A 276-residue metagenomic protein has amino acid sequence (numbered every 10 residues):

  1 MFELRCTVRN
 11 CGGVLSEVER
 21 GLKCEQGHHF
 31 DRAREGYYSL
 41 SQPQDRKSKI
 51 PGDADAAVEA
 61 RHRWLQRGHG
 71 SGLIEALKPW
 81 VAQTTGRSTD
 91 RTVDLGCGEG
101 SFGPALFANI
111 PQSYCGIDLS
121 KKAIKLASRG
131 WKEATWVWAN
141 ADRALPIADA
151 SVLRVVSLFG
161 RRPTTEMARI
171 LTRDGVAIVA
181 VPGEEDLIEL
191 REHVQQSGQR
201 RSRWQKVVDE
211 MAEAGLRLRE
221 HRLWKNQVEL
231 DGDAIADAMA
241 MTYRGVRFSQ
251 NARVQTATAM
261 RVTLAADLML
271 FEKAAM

Functional and structural regions predicted by a protein language model:
M1-I50: N-terminal auxiliary segments of SAM/dcSAM-dependent transferases
K47, G52-L73: Class I SAM-dependent methyltransferase Rossmann-like catalytic core, especially the SAM/SAH-binding loop
R67-S88: Conserved alpha-helix/loop element of class I SAM-dependent methyltransferases that forms part of the SAM/SAH-binding
R91-D94, G98-A144: Class I SAM-dependent methyltransferase SAM/SAH-binding core
R143-R154: A short acidic, Gly/Pro-enriched loop at the edge of an enzyme's catalytic core that lines a small-molecule cofactor
T164-I178: A short glycine-rich, Lys/Arg-flanked "PGG" loop and its adjoining helix->strand segment in the class I
V176-K206: Conserved class I S-adenosyl-L-methionine
L223-M276: Conserved Class I S-adenosyl-L-methionine
